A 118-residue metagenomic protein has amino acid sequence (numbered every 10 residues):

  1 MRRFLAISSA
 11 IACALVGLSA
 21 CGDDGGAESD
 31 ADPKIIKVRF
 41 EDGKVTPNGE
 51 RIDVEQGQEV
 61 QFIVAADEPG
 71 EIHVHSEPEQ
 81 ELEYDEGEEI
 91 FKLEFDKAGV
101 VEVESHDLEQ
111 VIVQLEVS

Functional and structural regions predicted by a protein language model:
M1-S8: Bacterial N-terminal signal peptides that target proteins for export
G17-A20: C-terminal motif of bacterial Sec signal peptides marking the signal peptidase cleavage site
D23-G25, D85-S118: Extracellular/periplasmic metallocenter environments
D30-Q56: N-terminal edge beta-strand
E50-E68, I90-K97, V101-E104: Beta-strand cores of secreted/periplasmic/IMS beta-sandwich domains, seen most often in copper-related folds
G70-P78: Change to "...patches in solvent-exposed regions of secreted, membrane-anchored, or virion-exposed structural
Q80-L82: A short beta-strand motif characteristic of beta-propeller blades
